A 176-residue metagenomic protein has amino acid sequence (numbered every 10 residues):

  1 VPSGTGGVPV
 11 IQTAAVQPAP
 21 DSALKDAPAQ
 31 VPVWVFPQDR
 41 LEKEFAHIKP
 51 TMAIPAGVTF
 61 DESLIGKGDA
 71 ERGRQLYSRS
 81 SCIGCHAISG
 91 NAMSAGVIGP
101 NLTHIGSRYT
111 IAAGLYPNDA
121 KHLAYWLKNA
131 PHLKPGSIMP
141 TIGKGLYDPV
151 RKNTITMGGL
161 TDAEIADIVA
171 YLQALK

Functional and structural regions predicted by a protein language model:
P2-S78, I111: Electrostatic cytochrome c docking/interface patches
T59-S63, S107-G114, N153-G158: Second-shell loop/turn segments in exported
L64-E71, L76-R79, G96, G114-N118 (+1 more regions): Soluble non-cytosolic domains of exported or imported proteins
R74-N101, R108-A112, K128-S137, A174-K176: Periplasmic/extracellular electron-transfer cofactor-ligation site, primarily the c-type cytochrome heme-c attachment
C82, P117, H132-L133, S137-I142 (+3 more regions): Extracytoplasmic/luminal low-complexity segments enriched in Pro/Gly and acidic/polar residues that act as flexible
I105-S107, I142: Generic beta-structure capping elements
A113, A120-K128, I165-V169: An amphipathic alpha-helix signature
